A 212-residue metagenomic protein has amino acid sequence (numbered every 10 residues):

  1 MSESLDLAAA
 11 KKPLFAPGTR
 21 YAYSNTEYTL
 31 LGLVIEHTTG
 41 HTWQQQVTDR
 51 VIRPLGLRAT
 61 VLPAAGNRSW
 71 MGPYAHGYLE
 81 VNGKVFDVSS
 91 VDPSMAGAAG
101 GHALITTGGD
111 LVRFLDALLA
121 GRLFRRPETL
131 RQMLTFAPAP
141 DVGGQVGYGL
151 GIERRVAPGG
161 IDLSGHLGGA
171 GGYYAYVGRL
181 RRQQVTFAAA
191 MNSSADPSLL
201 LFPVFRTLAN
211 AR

Functional and structural regions predicted by a protein language model:
M1-G169: Short, surface-exposed loop or secondary-structure junction motifs that flank catalytic or metal-binding residues
N67-M71, T135, F187-A189, S198 (+1 more regions): Short, intrinsically disordered/low-complexity patches at protein termini and at juxtamembrane boundaries
G109, V156-A157, R182-Q183, S193-S194: Short loop segments at secondary-structure junctions
L134, G143-V146, A157-G160, S194-R212: Short, gly/Ser/Thr-rich active-site loops of penicillin-recognizing serine hydrolases
G165, A175-S193: Short, well-ordered beta-strand elements
A170-Y174: A general structural motif
